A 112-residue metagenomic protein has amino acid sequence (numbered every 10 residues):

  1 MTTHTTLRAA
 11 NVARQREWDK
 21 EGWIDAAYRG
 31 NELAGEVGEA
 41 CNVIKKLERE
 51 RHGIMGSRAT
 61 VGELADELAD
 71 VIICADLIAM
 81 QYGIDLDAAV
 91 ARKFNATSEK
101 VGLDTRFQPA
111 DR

Functional and structural regions predicted by a protein language model:
M1-R112: Flexible "arm" and connector segments at domain edges
